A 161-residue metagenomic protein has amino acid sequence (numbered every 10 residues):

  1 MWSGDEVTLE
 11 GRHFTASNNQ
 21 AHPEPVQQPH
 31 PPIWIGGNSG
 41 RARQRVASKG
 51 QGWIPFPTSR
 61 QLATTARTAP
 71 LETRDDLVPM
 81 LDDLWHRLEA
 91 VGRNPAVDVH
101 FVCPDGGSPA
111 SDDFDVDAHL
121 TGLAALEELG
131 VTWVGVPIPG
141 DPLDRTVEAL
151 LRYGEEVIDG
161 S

Functional and structural regions predicted by a protein language model:
M1-S161: Active-site-adjacent structural elements that line small-molecule/cofactor binding pockets in enzymes
